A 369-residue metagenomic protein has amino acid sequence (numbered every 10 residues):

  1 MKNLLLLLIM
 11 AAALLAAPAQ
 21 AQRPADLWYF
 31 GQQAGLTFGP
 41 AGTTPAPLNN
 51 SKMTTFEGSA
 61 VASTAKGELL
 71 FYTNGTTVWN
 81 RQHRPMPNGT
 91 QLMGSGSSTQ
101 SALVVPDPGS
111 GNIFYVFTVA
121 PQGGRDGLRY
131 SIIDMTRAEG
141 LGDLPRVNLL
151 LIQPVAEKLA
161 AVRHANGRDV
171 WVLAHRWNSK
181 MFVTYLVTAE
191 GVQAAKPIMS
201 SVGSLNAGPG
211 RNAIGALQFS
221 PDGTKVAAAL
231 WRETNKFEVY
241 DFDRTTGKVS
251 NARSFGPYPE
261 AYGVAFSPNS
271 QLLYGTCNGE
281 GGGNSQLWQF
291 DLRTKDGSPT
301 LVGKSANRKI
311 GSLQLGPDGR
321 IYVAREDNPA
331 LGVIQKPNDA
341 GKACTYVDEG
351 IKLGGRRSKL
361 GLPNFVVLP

Functional and structural regions predicted by a protein language model:
M1-A25, E260-Y262: Bacterial Sec-dependent N-terminal signal peptides
Q22-P369: Beta-propeller fold recognition
